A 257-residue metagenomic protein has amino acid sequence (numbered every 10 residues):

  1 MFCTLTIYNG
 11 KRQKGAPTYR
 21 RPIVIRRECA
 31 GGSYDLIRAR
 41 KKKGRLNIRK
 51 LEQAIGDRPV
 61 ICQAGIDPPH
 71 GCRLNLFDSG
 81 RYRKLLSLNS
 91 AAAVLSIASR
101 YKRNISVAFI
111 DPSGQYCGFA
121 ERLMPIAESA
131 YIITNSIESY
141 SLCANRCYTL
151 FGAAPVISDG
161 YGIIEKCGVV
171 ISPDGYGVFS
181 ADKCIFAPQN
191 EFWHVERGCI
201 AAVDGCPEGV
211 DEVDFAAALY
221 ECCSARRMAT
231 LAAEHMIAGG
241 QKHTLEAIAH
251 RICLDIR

Functional and structural regions predicted by a protein language model:
I7-H70, R257: Metallocofactor- and cofactor-centric catalytic cores in central/energy metabolism, strongly enriched
Q13-K14, I66-C72, Y116-G118, I137-A144 (+2 more regions): Short, charged/polar "capping" segments at the starts of alpha-helices and the immediately preceding loops
G15-R21, H70-L76, R122-L123, S141-L150: Short, aromatic/basic amphipathic alpha-helical patches
R21-R26, A39-K50, R146-G168, G175-G177: A short, well-structured beta->alpha microelement
F77-V94: A glycine-rich, Thr/Ser-enriched phosphate-binding loop motif common to dinucleotide/cofactor-binding enzymes
R100-G162: Glycine-rich phosphate/diphosphate-binding loop of Rossmann-like nucleotide-binding domains
V156-D211: Rossmann-like adenosine-cofactor binding region
P188-R257: Adenosine-phosphate binding glycine-rich loop
